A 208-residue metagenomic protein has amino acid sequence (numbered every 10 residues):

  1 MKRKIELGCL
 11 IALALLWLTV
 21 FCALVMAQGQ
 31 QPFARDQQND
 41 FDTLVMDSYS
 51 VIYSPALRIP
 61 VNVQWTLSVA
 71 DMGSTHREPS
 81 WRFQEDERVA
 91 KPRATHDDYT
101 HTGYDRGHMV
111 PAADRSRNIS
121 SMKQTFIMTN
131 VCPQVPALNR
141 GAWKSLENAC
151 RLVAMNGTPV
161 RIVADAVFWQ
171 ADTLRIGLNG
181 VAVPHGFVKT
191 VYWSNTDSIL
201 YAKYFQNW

Functional and structural regions predicted by a protein language model:
M1-L13: N-terminal Sec-pathway targeting helices
A12-F21: Bacterial N-terminal signal peptides
V25-G29: Boundary at the C-terminal end of the N-terminal hydrophobic targeting segment
P32-Q37: Core catalytic alpha/beta fold that binds nucleotide/phospho-ligands
D40-F41, S48-Y53, N179, V188-Y192: Short, surface-exposed beta-strand/loop micro-motifs that present aromatic residues
L44-R106: Short, His- and charge-rich active-site/binding loops that engage polyanionic ligands
V89-W208: Domain-level detector of nuclease and nuclease-like folds in predominantly extracellular/periplasmic contexts
